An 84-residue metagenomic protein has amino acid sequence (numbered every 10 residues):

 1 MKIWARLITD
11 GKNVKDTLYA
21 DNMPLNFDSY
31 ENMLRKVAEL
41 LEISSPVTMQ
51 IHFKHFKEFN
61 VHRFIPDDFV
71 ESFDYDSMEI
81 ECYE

Functional and structural regions predicted by a protein language model:
M1-L18: Short, extreme N-terminal segment that most often corresponds to the first beta-strand
V14-L41: Short, flexible N-terminal segments of the mature chain
M33-E84: Acidic, low-complexity intrinsically disordered segments
